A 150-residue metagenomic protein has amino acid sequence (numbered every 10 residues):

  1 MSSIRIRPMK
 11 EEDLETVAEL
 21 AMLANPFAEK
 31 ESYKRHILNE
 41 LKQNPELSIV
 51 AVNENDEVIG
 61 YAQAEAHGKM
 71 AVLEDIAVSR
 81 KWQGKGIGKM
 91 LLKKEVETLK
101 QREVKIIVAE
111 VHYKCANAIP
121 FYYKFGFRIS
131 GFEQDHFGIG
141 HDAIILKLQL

Functional and structural regions predicted by a protein language model:
M1-E12, L148-L150: Conserved N-terminal entry element of GNAT/NAT acetyltransferase domains
P8-D75, S79-K81, L92-K93, T98 (+1 more regions): Acetyl-CoA-dependent GNAT
V50-V52, I145-Q149: Short, well-ordered beta-strand micro-motif
S79-K85, Y113-K114: Active-site acidic-Proline motif in GNAT/NAT acetyltransferases
G84-E97, P120-K124: Conserved acetyl-CoA-binding loop-helix of GNAT-fold acetyltransferases
L99-E110: Conserved GNAT acetyl-CoA-binding A-motif
E110-H112, Y123, R128-I144: Conserved catalytic-core motifs of GNAT/GCN5-like acyltransferases
